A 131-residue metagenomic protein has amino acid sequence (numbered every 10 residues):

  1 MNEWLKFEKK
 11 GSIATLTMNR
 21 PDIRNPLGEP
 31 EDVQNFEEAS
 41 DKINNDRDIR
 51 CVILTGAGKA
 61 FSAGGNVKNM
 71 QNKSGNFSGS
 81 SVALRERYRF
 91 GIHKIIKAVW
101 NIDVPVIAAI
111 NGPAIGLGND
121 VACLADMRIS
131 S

Functional and structural regions predicted by a protein language model:
M1-A57: Conserved CoA-thioester-binding segment of acyl-CoA-metabolizing enzymes
L16, L54, N66, V121-C123: Hydrophobic/aromatic residues within transmembrane alpha-helices of multi-pass small-molecule transporters
I23, G56-I95, A114: Glycine- (often His-adjacent) and acidic-residue-rich active-site loop that binds/positions the CoA thioester
L27, V67, I110: Hydrophobic pocket-lining residues within nucleotide cofactor-binding pockets
K42-N45, N72, N101: Secondary-structure boundary motif
G91-S131: Glycine-rich beta-to-alpha active-site loop
